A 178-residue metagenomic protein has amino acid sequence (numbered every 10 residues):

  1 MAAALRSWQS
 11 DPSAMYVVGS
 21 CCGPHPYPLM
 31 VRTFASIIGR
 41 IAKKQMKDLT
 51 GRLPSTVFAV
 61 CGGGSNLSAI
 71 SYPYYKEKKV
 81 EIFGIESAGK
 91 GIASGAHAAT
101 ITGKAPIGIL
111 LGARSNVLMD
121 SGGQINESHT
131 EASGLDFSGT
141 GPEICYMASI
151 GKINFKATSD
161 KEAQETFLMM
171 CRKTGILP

Functional and structural regions predicted by a protein language model:
A2-R32, K76, G84-I176: Active-site/ligand-binding loops adjacent to catalytic centers
A4, A42, V57-A59, G64 (+3 more regions): Buried hydrophobic positions in well-ordered alpha/beta secondary-structure cores of metabolic enzymes
G19, L53-V60, V80-S87: Beta-strand segments within the central parallel beta-sheet cores of soluble alpha/beta enzyme folds
L29-K44: Helix-loop module immediately N-terminal to the HCX5R catalytic loop in PTP-like cysteine phosphatase domains
K44-L53: Phosphate/pyrophosphate-binding loops at sites that engage ATP/ADP/AMP, CoA/4′-phosphopantetheine, polyphosphate
V60-S71, I92-S94: Short glycine/serine/threonine-rich phosphate/pyrophosphate-binding segments that cradle anionic phosphate groups
S71-K78: Alpha-helix C-terminal capping segments
